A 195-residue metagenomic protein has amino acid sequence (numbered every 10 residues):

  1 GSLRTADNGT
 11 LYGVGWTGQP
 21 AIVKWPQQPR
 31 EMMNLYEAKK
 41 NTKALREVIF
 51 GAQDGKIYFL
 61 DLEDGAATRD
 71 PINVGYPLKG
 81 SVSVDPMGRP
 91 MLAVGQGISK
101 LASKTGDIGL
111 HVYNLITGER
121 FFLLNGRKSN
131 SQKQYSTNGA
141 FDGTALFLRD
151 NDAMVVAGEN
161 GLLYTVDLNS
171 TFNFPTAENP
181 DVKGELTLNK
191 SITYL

Functional and structural regions predicted by a protein language model:
G1-V14, V23-V94, I98-F141, L146-L195: Extracytoplasmic/lumenal domain signature
P20: Short hydrophobic/aromatic patches on beta-strands that form ligand-binding or substrate-lining surfaces
